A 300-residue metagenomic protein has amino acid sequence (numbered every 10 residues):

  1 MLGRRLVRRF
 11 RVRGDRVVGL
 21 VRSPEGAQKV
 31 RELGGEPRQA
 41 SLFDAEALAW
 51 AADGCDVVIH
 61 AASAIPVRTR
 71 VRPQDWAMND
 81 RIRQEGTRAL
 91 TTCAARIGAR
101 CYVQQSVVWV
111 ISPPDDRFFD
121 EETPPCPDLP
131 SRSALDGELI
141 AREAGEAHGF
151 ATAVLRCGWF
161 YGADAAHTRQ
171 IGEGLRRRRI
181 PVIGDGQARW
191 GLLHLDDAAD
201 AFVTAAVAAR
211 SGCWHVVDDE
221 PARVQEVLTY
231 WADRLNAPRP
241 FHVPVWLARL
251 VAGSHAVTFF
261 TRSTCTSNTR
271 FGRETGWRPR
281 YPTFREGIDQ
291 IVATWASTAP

Functional and structural regions predicted by a protein language model:
G3-R4: N-terminal Rossmann-fold NAD(P) dinucleotide-binding loop
R22-E85, A89: NAD(P)H-binding glycine-rich loop region in Rossmannoid oxidoreductase-like domains and their noncatalytic homologs
W76-M78, E85-D128: Conserved Rossmann-fold NAD(P)-dependent oxidoreductase catalytic core, especially the SDR/UDP-sugar
S106-V107, L139-A163: Conserved beta-loop-beta element that borders a ligand/cofactor-binding pocket
S133-D136, A165-G172, I183-A206, G212: Substrate-positioning beta->alpha
L195, Q225-T229, R249-R278: Conserved C-terminal active-site "lid" loop/helix of NAD(P)H-dependent oxidoreductases that clamps the redox cofactor
A201-H255, W295-P300: Mid/C-terminal beta-alpha module of Rossmann-like enzyme folds, strongest in SDR-family dehydrogenases/epimerases
P282-P300: Amphipathic terminal alpha-helices
